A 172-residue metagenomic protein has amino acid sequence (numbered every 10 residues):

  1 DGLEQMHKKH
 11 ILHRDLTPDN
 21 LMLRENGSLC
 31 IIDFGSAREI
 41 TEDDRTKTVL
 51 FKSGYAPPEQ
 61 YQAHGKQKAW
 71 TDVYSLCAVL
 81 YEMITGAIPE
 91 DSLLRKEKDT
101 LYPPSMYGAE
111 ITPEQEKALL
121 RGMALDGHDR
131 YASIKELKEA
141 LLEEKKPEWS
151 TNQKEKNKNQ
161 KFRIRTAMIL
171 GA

Functional and structural regions predicted by a protein language model:
D1-I11: Protein kinase catalytic-loop region centered on the HRD/HxD motif
L12, T17-P18, M22: Canonical protein kinase catalytic loop motif
L23-G27: Activation-loop N-terminal segment of eukaryotic-like protein kinases
L29, T41-L50: Regulatory activation segment
D33: Conserved active-site aspartate in kinases
G54-K146: C-terminal lobe helix-coil module of Hanks-type protein kinase domains
K146-A172: C-terminal or otherwise distal, non-catalytic regulatory regions appended to signaling enzyme catalytic cores
